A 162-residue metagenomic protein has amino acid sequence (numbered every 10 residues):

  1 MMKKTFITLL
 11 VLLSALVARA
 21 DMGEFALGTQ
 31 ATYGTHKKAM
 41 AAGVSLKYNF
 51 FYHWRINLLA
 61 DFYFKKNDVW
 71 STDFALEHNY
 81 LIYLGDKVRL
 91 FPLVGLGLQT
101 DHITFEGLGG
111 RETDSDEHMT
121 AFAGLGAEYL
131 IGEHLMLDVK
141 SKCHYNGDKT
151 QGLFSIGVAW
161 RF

Functional and structural regions predicted by a protein language model:
M1-E24: Cleavable N-terminal export/targeting peptides
D21-Y33, P92, L96: Transmembrane beta-strand segments of Gram-negative outer membrane beta-barrel proteins
G23-G28, Y52, N57, D138: Short, hydrophobic/aromatic-rich segments at coil-to-beta transitions
L27-T29, E106-G110, V139-S141: Extracytoplasmic loops and strand-loop junctions of Gram-negative outer membrane beta-barrel proteins
Q30-A42, Y63-S71, D86, C143-L153: Solvent-exposed loop/turn segments connecting transmembrane beta-strands in outer-membrane beta-barrel proteins
G34, T113-S115: Residue-level "hotspot" positions that anchor or transmit function at local structural transition points
K47-L108, D116-M119, G124, Y129-L135 (+1 more regions): Gram-negative (and chloroplast) outer-membrane scaffold detector with strong preference for beta-barrel transmembrane
S155-G157: C-terminal/domain-terminus segments
